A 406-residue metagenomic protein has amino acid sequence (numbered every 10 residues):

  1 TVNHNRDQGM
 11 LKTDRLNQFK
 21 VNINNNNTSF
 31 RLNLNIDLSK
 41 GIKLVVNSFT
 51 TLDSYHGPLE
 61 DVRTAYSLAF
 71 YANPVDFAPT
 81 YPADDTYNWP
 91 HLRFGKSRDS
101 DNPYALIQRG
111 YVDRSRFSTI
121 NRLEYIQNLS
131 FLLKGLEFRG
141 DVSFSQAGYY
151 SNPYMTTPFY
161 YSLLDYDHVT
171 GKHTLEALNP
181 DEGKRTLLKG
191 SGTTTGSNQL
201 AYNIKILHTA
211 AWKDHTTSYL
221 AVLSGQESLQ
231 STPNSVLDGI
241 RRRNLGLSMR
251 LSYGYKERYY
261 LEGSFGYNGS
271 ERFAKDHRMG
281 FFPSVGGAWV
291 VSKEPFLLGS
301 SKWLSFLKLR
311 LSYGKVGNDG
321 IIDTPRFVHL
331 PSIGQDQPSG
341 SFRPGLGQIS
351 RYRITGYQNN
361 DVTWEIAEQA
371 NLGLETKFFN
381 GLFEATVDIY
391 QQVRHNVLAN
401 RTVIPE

Functional and structural regions predicted by a protein language model:
T1-D7, K12, N73-T80, F327: Short intrinsically disordered, low-complexity coil segments enriched in acidic
T1-G57: Transmembrane beta-barrel wall of Gram-negative outer-membrane proteins
N33-L38, I42, S48-L52, Y71 (+2 more regions): Extracellular/periplasmic, surface-exposed regions of secreted and cell-surface proteins
L52, G57-P58, R63-T64, L164: Charge-rich, acidic-biased intrinsically disordered regions
D61-P82, F94, S151, T186 (+1 more regions): Replace "related TpsB outer-membrane translocases also match" with "some related outer-membrane beta-barrels such as
F77-Y87, I389-Q392: Functional cleft and adjacent loop/helix regions within the main domain that mediate ligand binding or catalysis
N88, L92, R98-D99: The feature marks either
Y160: Active-site-proximal polar cores
